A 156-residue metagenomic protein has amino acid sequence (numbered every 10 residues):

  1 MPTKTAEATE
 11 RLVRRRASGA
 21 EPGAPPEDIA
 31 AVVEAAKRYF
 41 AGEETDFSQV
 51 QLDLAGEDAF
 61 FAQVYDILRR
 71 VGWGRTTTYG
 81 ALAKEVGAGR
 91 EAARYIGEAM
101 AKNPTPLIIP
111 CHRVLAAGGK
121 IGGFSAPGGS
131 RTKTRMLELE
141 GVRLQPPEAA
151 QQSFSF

Functional and structural regions predicted by a protein language model:
M1-R90, L139-F156: Basic nucleic-acid-binding alpha-helical/helix-turn surface characteristic of O6-alkylguanine DNA
T9, T132-K133: Short, hydrophobic-biased amphipathic alpha-helical segments
G72-W73, P104-P110: Short, proline-centered helix/strand-breaking motifs
R90-P106: Regulatory, non-catalytic segments
R113-S130: Intrinsically disordered, low-complexity basic tails/linkers immediately adjacent to helix-turn-helix/homeobox/MYB/SANT
